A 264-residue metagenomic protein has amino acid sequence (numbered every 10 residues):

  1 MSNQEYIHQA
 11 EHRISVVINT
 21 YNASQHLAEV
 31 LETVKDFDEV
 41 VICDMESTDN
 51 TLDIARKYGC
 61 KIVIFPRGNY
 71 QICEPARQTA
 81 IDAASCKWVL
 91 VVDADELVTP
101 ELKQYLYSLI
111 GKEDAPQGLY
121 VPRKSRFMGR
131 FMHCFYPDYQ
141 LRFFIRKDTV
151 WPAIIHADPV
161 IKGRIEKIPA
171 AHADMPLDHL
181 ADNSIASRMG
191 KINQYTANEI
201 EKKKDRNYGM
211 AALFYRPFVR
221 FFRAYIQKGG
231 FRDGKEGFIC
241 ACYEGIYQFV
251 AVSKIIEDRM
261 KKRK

Functional and structural regions predicted by a protein language model:
R13-S15, E39: Cell-envelope/extracellular polymer assembly enzymes that use nucleotide-activated donors
V17-D36: Short, well-formed alpha-helical segments that are part of the catalytic scaffolds of diverse glycosyltransferases
Q25-A28, D49-Y58, E101-L102: Acidic helix N-cap motif at the loop->helix transition within catalytic regions of sugar-transfer enzymes
T33, D44-D53: A conserved acidic beta->alpha catalytic loop
D36, K57-G59, Y139: Short, structured coil segments at secondary-structure junctions
L52-S85: Conserved donor nucleotide-binding strand/loop of the catalytic core
E74-P75, I81, V92, T99-K262: Catalytic-site signature of metal-activated, phosphate-bearing donor transferases, centered on the GT-A/GT-A-like
V89: Short aromatic/hydrophobic "clamp" motif used to bind/position activated sugar donors
